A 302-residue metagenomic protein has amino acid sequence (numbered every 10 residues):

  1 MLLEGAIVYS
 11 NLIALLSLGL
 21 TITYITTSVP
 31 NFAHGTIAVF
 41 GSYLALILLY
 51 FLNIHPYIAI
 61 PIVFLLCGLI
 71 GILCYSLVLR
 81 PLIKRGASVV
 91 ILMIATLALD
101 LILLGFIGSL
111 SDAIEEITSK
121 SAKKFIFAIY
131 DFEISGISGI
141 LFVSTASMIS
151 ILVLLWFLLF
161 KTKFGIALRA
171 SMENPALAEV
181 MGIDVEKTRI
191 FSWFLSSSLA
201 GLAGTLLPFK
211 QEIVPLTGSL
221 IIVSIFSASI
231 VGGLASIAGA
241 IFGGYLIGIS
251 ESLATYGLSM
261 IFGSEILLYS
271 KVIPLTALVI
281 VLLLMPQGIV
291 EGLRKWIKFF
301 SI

Functional and structural regions predicted by a protein language model:
M1-L12, L155-K163, S192-G232, S252-Y269: Inter-helical junctions in multi-pass inner-membrane proteins, predominant in energy-converting antiporter-like
M1-L16, L44, Y57-A59, R85-V90 (+7 more regions): Membrane-interfacial amphipathic/re-entrant helices at transmembrane-helix boundaries
M1-Y50, L77-A87, I91, S229-I237: Single transmembrane alpha-helix segments in multi-pass membrane proteins
I22-S42, P56, G86-V90, F164-A167 (+3 more regions): Short, non-helical or kinked segments that cap or interrupt transmembrane helices
T26-P30, L69-I117, K161-K163, S219-L234 (+1 more regions): Short loop segments and helix-boundary regions at transmembrane helix junctions of multi-pass inner-membrane proteins
V90-K161, M260-K271, W296-I302: Transmembrane helix-bundle core of multi-pass membrane transporters and related energy-transducing complexes
E133-V214, G218, I237-G243: Helix-loop-helix "hairpin" substructures at the membrane interface of multi-pass membrane proteins
E173-V180, D184-K187, L258-I302: Cytosolic-side transmembrane-helix boundaries in multi-pass membrane proteins
